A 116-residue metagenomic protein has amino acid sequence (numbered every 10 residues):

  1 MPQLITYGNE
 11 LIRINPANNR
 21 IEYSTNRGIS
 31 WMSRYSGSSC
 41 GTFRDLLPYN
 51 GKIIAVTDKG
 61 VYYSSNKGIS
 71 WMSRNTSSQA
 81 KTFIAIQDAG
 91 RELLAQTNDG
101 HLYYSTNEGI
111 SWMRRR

Functional and structural regions predicted by a protein language model:
M1-G8, C40-Y49, A80-A89: Repeated scaffold domains used in trafficking and secretory/extracellular systems, primarily beta-propellers
L4-R13, G51-A55, G90-A95: Entry beta-strands of beta-propeller and related beta-repeat scaffolds
A17-I21, K59-Y62, D99-L102: Loop/turn residues immediately N-terminal
N18, G28-I29, G68-I69, G109: Short coil turn/linker residues within repeat-based beta-strand modules
S24-T25, S64-S65, S105-T106: Conserved Ser/Thr-centered positions that define the repeating blades of beta-propeller domains
W31-M32, W71-M72, W112-M113: Tryptophan-centered short beta-strand motifs
Y35-S38, N75-S78: Surface loop/turn motifs at the tips and blade-to-blade linkers of beta-strand repeat domains
G100-R116: Blade-level signature of beta-propeller repeat domains, shared across WD40, Kelch, NHL, RCC1 and BNR/Asp-box propellers
